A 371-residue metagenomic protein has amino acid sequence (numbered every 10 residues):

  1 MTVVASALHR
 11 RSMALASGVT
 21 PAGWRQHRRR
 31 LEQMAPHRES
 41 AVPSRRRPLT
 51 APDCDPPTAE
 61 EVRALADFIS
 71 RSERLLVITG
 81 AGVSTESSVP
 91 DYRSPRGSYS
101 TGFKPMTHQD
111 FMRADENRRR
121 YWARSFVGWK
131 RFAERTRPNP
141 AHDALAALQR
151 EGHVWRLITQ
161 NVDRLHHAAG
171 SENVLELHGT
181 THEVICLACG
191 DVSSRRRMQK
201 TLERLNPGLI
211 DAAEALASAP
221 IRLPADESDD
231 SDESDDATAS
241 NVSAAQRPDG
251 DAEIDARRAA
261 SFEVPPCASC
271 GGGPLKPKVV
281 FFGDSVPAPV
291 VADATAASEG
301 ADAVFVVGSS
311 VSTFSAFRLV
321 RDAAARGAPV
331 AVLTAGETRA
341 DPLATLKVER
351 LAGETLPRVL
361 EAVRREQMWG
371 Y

Functional and structural regions predicted by a protein language model:
T2-Y371: Conserved catalytic core of sirtuin-type NAD+-dependent deacylases
